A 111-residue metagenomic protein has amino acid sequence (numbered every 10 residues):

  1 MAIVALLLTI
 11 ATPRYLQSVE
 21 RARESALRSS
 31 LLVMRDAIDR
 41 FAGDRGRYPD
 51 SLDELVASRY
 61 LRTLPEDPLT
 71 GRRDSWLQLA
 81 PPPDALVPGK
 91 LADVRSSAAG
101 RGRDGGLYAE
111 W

Functional and structural regions predicted by a protein language model:
M1-T12: N-terminal single-pass transmembrane signal-anchor helix
V4, L16, R23, D44 (+1 more regions): Generic anion/oxyanion-binding catalytic loop in active/binding sites
L6-L7, L27, L31, L55: Generic leucine side-chain signal with a strong bias for well-ordered alpha-helical environments
I10, R14-Q17, I38, L77: A near-ubiquitous, low-amplitude feature marking generic local secondary-structure context
T12-L31: Aliphatic-rich helix starts adjacent to a transmembrane/signal segment
L32-W111: Low-complexity, acidic interaction segments enriched in glycine
